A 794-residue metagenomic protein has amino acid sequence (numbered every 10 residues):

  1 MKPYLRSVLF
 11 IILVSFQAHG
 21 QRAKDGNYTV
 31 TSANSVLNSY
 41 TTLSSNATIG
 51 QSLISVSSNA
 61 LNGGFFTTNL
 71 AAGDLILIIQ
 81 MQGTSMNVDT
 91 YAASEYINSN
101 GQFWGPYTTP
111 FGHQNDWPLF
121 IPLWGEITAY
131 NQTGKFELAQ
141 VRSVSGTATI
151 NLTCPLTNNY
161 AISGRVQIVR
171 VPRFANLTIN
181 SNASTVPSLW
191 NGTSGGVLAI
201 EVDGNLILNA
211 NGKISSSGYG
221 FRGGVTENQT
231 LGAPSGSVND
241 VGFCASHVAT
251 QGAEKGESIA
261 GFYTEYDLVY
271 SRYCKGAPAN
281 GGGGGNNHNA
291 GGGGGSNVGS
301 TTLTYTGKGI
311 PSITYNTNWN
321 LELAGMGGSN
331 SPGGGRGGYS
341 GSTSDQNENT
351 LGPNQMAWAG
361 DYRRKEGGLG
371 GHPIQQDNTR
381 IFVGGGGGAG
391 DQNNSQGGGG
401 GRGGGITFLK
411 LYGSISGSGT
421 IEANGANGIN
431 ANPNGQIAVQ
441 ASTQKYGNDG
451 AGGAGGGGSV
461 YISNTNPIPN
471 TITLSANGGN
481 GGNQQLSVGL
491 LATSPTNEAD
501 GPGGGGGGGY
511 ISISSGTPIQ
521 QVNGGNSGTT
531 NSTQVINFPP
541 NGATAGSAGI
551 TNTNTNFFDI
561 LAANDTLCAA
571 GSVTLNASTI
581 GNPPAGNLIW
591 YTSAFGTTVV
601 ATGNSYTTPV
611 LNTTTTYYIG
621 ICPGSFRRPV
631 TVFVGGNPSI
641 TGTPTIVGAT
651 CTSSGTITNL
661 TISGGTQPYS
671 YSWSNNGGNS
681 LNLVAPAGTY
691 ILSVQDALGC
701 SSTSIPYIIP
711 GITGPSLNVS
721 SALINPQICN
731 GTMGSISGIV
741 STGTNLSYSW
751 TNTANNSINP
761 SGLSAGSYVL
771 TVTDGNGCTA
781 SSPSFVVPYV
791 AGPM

Functional and structural regions predicted by a protein language model:
M1-A23, C622, N637: Bacterial Sec-dependent N-terminal signal peptides
G20-Q21, F538-M794: Proline- and Ser/Thr-rich low-complexity, intrinsically disordered segments
Q21-G134, S145, T149-N151, S181-G196 (+2 more regions): Autoprocessing Asn-cyclization modules and mimics
G50, F66, A72, K135 (+24 more regions): Repetitive beta-strand solenoid architecture
I54-S55, S143-L156, G223-N228, N432-G435: Short, solvent-exposed secondary-structure boundary/capping segments
G64-Q82, N158-T178, A210-K213: Extended Gly/Ser/Thr-rich low-complexity repeat segments, especially those forming or decorating extracellular
M81-T84, S145-T147, P155-N158, G220-F221 (+6 more regions): Acidic glycine-/aspartate-rich tracts in secreted/extracellular proteins
N87-F120, N159-A161, N176-T178, T185-Y461 (+2 more regions): Glycine-centric low-complexity/flexibility signal
